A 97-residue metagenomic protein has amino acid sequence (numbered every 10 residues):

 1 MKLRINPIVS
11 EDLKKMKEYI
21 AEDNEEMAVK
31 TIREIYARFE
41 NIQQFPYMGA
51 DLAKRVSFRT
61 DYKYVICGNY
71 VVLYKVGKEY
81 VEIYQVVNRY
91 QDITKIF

Functional and structural regions predicted by a protein language model:
K2-R55: Basic, Lys/Arg-enriched alpha-helical interface segments
D12, V29-Y36, T60, V65-C67 (+1 more regions): A general secondary-structure boundary signal
K15, E26-M27, K54, Y64 (+3 more regions): Low-complexity, compositionally biased segments
Y19, Y36-F39, F45, Y62-Y64 (+3 more regions): Aromatic side chains
M48, D61, R89-I93: Glycine-rich, flexible loop/turn motifs
G49-E79: Basic/aromatic recognition patch in beta-strand/loop cores that engages polyanionic ligands
C67-F97: Enriched for short, Lys/Arg-rich terminal
